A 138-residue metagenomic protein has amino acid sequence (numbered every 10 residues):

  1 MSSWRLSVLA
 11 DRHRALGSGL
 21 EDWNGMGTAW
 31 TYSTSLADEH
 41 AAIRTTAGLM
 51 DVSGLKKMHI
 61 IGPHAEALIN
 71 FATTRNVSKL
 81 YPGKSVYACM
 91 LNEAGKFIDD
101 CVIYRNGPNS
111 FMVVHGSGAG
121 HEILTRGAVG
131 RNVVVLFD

Functional and structural regions predicted by a protein language model:
M1-L91, K96: Acidic, proline/glycine-enriched N-terminal capping motif
D99-D138: Acidic, low-complexity central loop/insert segments
